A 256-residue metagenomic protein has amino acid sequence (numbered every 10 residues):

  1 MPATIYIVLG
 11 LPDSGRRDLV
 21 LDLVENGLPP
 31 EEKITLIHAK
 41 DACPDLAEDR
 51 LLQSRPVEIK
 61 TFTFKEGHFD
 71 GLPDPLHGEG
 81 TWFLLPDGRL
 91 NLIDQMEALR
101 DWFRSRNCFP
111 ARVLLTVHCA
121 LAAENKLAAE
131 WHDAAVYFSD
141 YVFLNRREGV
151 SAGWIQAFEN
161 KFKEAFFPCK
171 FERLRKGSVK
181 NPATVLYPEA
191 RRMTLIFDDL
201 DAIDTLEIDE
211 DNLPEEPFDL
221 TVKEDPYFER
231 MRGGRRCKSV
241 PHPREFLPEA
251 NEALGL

Functional and structural regions predicted by a protein language model:
M1-G78: Extended, compositionally biased accessory segments flanking or bridging domains
M1-V20, E31-E32, L76, C169-K170 (+1 more regions): P-loop NTP-binding site
G15-R16, D41-D49, L92, A122-A123 (+2 more regions): Short, charged/polar "capping" segments at the starts of alpha-helices and the immediately preceding loops
L23-E25, Q53, H132, E159-K161 (+1 more regions): General N-terminal targeting signals
T35, R112-L114, E172: A structural signal for isolated positions on well-ordered beta-strands in alpha/beta enzyme cores
E58-H68, N91-D94, E130-N145, F166-K170 (+1 more regions): A broadly tuned preference for mixed-charge, low-complexity surface segments
F64-D74, L121-A122, V150, G177-A183: A short acidic, often aromatic-flanked loop/helix-cap motif at beta-alpha or helix-coil junctions that lines enzyme
P75-H77, W82-F166: Phosphate/Mg2+-binding loops and adjacent switch elements in nucleotide/diphosphate-handling enzyme cores
